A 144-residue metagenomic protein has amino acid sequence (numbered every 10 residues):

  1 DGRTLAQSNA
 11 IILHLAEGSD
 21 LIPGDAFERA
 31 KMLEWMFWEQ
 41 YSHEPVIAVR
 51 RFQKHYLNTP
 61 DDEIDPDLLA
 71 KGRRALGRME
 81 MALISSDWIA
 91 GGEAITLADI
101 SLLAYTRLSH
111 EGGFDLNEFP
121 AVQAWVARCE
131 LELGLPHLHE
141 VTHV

Functional and structural regions predicted by a protein language model:
D1-A70: GST-like domain detector, emphasizing the conserved glutathione-binding G-site in the N-terminal thioredoxin-like
G18-S19, T59, S86, R107-G113: Alpha-helix C-capping/helix-to-loop hinge sites
H43-I47, M79, S86: Short, structured loop/turn "capping" segments at alpha-beta junctions
I47, R51, I89-E118, Q123 (+1 more regions): GST superfamily/GST-like fold recognition
D65-L83: Amphipathic alpha-helical packing segments from all-alpha helical-bundle domains
M81-A94, L133-H139: Surface-exposed helix-capping loop/turn segments at secondary-structure junctions
V122-V144: Long hydrophobic alpha-helical segments typical of transmembrane helices together with their membrane-interfacial
